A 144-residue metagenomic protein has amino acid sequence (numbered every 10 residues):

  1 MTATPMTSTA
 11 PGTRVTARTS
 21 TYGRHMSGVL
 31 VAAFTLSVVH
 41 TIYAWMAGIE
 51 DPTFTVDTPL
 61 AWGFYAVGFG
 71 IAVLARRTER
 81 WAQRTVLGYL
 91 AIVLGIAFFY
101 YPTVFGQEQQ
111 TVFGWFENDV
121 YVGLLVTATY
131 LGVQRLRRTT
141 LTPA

Functional and structural regions predicted by a protein language model:
T2-G12, L136-A144: Short, charged juxtamembrane terminal tails flanking transmembrane helices
R18-M26, T41-T55: Short juxtamembrane and helix-loop transition motifs at transmembrane-helix boundaries in membrane proteins
T19-G28, V122-A144: Membrane-water interface at the C-terminal end of transmembrane alpha helices
S20-A32, R80-Y89: Interfacial segments of alpha-helical transmembrane regions
A32-S37, F54-R76, G88-G95: Core segments of alpha-helical transmembrane spans in multipass integral membrane proteins
E50-L60, E108-V120: Non-cytosolic membrane-interface motifs at loop->transmembrane helix junctions
R84, F98-E117: Membrane-helix boundary connector in multi-pass membrane proteins
T85-P102, G123-V126: Hydrophobic alpha-helical membrane segments
